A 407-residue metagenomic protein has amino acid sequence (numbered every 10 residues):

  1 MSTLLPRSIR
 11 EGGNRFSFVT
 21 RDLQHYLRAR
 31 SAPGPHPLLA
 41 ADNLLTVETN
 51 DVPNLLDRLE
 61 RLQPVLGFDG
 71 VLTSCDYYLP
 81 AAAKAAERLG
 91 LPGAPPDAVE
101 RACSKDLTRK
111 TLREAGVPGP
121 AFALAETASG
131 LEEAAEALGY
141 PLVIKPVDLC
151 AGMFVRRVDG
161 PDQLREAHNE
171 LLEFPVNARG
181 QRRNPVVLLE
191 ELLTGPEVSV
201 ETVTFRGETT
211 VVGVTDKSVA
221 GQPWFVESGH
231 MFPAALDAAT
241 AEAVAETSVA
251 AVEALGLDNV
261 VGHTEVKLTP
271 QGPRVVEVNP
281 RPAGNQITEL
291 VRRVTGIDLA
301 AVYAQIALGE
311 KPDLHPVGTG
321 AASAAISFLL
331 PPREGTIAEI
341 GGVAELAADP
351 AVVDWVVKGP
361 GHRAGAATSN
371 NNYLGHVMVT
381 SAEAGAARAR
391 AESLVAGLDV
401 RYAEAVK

Functional and structural regions predicted by a protein language model:
M1-A98, S129, G359-R363, A367-N372 (+1 more regions): ATP-binding N-terminal substructure of ATP-dependent carboxylate-amine bond-forming enzymes
F16, E114, A304-K407: Peripheral (often C-terminal) accessory segments that flank ATP-dependent C-N-forming ligase machineries
R88-F154, N177-A178: A conserved helix-loop-beta module that forms one wall/lid of the active-site cleft in ATP-utilizing catalytic domains
P118-P120, P141-I144, V158-T194, E227-H230 (+1 more regions): Conserved ATP-binding module of the ATP-grasp superfamily
A125, V155-G160, V203-F205, T269: Short beta-strand-to-turn element immediately C-terminal to the catalytic PLP-Schiff-base lysine in fold type I
L149-G152, V219-G221, P233, N279-T295 (+1 more regions): Glycine-rich phosphate/pyrophosphate-binding beta-alpha loops
H168-V219, L236-V249, H263, K267-R274 (+2 more regions): Phosphate-binding site of ATP-dependent enzymes
E242-T264, P270, N279-G335: Active-site "cap" helix and flanking loop/linker of ATP-utilizing ligase/carboxylase catalytic domains
